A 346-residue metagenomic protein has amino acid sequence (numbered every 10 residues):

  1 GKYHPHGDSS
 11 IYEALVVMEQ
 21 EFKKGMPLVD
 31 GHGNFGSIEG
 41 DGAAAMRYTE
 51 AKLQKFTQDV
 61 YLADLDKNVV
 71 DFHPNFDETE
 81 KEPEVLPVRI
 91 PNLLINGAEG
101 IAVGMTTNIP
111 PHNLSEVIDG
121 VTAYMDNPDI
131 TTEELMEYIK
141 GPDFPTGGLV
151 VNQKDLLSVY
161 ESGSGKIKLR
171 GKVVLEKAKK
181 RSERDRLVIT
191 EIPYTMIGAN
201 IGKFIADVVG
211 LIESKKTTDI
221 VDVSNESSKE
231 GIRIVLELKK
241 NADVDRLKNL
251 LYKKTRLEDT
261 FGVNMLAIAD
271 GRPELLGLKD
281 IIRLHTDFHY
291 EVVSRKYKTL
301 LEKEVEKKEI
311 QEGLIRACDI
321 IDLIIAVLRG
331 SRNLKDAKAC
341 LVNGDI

Functional and structural regions predicted by a protein language model:
G1-K168, R233-V235: Catalytic phosphate-handling regions of large nucleic-acid enzymes and associated NTPases
Y3, D143, P193-I197, T217-I346: Long, charged, helix-rich clamp/arm modules that form nucleic acid-engaging surfaces of large nucleic-acid-processing
P5-S10, A43-A51, E84, V103 (+8 more regions): Ordered, soluble secondary-structure elements with a strong preference for glycine-centered loop motifs and nearby
M26-H32, N96, G165-V188, N225-S228 (+1 more regions): Flexible hinge/switch segments at interdomain interfaces of large molecular machines
V88-I90, M105, D155-L157, I205 (+2 more regions): Short beta-alpha junctions and helix-cap segments that line functional grooves
D119, A206-G210, L250-K254: Short, solvent-exposed amphipathic alpha-helical segments in soluble enzyme and RNA/protein-processing domains
I139, D155-L157, A206, E213 (+3 more regions): N-terminal non-catalytic structural scaffold regions of very large proteins
V174-V223: Long hydrophobic segments that form regular secondary structure
